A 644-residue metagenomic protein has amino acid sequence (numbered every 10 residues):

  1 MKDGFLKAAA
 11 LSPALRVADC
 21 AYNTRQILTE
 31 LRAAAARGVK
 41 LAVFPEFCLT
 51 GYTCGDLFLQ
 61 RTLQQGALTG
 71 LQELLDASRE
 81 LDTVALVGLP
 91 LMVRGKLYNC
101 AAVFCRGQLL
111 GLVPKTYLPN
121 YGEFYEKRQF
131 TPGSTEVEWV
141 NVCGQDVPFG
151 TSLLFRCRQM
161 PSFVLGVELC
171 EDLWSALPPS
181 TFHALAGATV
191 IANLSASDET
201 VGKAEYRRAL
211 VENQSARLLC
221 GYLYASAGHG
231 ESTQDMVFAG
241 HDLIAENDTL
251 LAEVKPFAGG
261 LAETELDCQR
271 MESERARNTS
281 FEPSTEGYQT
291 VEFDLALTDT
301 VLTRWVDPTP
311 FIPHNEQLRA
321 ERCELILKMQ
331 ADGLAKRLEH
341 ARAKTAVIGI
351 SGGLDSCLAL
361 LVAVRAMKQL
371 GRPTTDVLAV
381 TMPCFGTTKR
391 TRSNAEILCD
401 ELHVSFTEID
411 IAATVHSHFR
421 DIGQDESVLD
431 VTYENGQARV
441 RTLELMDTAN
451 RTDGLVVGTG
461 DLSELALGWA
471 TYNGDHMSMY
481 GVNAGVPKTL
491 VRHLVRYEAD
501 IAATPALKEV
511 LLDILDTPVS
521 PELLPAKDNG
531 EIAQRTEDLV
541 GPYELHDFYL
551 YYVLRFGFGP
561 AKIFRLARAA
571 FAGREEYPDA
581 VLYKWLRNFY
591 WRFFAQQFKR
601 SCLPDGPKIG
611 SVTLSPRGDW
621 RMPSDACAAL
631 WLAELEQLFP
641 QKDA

Functional and structural regions predicted by a protein language model:
M1-V347, R365-T374, E401, F406: Enzyme catalytic cores with a strong preference for nitrogen-chemistry domains
P161-F163, C220, S232, E246 (+3 more regions): ATP/NTP-dependent adenylation/nucleotidyl-transfer catalytic domains that generate, transfer, or process NMP-activated
